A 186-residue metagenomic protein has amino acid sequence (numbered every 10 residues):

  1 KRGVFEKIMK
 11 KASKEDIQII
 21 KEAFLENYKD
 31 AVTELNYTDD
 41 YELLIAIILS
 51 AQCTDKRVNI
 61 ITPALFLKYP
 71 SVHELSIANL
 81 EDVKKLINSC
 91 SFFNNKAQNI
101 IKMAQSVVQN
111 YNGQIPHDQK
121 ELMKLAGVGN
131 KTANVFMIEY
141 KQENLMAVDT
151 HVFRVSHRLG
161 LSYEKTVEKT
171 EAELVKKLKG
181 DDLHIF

Functional and structural regions predicted by a protein language model:
K1-I8: N-terminal amphipathic/basic-hydrophobic helices that include classical n-h-c signal peptides and signal-anchor
K10-F186: Catalytic cores of DNA base-excision repair glycosylases
